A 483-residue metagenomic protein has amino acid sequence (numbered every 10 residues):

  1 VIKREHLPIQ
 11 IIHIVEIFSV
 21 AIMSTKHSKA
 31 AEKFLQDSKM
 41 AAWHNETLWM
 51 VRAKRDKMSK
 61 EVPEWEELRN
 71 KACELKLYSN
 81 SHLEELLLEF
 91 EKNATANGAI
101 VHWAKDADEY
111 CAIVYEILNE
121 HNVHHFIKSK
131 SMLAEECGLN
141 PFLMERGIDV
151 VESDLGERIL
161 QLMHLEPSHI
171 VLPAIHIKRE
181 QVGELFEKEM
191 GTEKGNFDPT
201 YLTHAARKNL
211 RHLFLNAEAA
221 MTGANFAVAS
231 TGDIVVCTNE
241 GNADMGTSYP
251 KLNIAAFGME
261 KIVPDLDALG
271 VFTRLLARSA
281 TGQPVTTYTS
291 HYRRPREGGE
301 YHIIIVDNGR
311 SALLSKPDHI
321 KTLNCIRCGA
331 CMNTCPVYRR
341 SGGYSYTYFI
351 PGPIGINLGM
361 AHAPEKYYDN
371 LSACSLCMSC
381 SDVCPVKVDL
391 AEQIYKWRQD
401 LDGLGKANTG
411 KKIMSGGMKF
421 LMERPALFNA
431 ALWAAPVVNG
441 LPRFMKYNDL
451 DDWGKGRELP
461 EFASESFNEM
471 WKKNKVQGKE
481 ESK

Functional and structural regions predicted by a protein language model:
A21-D318: The feature marks the mature, well-folded catalytic cores of soluble enzymes
H27, M40-T47, M414, F420-K483: Intrinsic disorder at enzyme termini
Y288, R296-T322, Y338-F444: Ferredoxin-type iron-sulfur electron-transfer modules in oxidoreductases and energy-metabolism complexes
C328-M332, C377: Extended amphipathic alpha-helical segments enriched in small hydrophobics
